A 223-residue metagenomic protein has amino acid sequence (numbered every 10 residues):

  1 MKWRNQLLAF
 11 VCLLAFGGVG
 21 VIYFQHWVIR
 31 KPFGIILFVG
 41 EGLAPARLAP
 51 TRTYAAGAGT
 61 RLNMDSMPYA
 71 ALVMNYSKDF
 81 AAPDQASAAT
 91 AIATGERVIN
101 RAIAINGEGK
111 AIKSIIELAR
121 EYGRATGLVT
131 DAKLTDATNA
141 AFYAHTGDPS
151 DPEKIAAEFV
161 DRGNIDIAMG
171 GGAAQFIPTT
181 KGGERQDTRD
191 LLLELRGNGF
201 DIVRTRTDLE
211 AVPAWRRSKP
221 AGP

Functional and structural regions predicted by a protein language model:
K2-A214, S218: N-terminal catalytic scaffold of extracellular/periplasmic and nuclease hydrolases that process anionic headgroups
P220-P223: Active-site-proximal beta-strand elements of phosphoester/diester hydrolases
